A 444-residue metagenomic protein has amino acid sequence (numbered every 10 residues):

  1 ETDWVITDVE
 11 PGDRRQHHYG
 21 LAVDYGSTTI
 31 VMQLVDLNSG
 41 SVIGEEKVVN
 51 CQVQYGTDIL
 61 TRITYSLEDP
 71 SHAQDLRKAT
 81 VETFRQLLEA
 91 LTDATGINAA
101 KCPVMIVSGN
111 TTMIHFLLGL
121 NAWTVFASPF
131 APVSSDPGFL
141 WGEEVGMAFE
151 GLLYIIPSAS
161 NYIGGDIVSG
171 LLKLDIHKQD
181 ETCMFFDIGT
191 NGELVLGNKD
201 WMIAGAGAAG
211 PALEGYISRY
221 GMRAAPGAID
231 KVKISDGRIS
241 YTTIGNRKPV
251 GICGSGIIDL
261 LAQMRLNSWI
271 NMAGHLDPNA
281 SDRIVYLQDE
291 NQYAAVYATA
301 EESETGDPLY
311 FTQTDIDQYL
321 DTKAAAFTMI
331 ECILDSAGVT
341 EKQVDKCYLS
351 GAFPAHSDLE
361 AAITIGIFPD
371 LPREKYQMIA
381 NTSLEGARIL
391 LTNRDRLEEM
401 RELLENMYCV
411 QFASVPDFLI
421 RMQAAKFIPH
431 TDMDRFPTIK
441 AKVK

Functional and structural regions predicted by a protein language model:
E1-F116, T124-F126, K444: N-terminal glycine/serine-rich phosphate-binding loop of ATP-dependent small-molecule kinases, especially carbohydrate
H18, N191-G192: Short, surface-exposed beta-edge/turn micro-motifs
R62-S71, D75-T95, V104, M113-D187 (+1 more regions): Helical "lid/coupling" subdomains associated with nucleotide-phosphate turnover
